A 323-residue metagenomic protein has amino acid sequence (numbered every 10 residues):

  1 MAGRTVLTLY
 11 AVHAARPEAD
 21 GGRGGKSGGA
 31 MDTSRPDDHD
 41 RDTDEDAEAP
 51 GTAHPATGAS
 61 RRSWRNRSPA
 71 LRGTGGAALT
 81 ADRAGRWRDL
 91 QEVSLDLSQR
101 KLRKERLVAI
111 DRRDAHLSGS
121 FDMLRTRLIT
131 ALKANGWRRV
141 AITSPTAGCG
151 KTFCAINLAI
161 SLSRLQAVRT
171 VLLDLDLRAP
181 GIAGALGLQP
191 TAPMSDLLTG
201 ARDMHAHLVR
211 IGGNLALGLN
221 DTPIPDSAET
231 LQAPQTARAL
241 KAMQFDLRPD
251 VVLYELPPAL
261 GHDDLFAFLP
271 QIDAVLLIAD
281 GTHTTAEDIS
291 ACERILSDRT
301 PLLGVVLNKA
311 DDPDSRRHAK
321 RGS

Functional and structural regions predicted by a protein language model:
A2-R16, G25-F121, T230, E287-S323: C-terminal lobe/tail of nucleotide-utilizing enzymes
L95-D122, T126, K133, T146-C149 (+5 more regions): P-loop/Walker-type NTP enzyme "switch/lid" segment
A131-W137: Phosphate-binding P-loop
V140-T143: Hydrophobic anchor at the beta1->P-loop junction of P-loop NTPases
C154: Hydrophobic positions on the alpha1 helix immediately C-terminal to the Walker A/P-loop
N157, S161: Active-site signature of alpha/beta-hydrolase-fold catalytic machinery across serine- and Asp/Cys-nucleophile hydrolases
R164-L165: Short helix C-cap/helix-to-loop transition motifs enriched in small/turn-promoting residues
E229-S323: Conserved catalytic-core segment of NTP-binding enzymes
